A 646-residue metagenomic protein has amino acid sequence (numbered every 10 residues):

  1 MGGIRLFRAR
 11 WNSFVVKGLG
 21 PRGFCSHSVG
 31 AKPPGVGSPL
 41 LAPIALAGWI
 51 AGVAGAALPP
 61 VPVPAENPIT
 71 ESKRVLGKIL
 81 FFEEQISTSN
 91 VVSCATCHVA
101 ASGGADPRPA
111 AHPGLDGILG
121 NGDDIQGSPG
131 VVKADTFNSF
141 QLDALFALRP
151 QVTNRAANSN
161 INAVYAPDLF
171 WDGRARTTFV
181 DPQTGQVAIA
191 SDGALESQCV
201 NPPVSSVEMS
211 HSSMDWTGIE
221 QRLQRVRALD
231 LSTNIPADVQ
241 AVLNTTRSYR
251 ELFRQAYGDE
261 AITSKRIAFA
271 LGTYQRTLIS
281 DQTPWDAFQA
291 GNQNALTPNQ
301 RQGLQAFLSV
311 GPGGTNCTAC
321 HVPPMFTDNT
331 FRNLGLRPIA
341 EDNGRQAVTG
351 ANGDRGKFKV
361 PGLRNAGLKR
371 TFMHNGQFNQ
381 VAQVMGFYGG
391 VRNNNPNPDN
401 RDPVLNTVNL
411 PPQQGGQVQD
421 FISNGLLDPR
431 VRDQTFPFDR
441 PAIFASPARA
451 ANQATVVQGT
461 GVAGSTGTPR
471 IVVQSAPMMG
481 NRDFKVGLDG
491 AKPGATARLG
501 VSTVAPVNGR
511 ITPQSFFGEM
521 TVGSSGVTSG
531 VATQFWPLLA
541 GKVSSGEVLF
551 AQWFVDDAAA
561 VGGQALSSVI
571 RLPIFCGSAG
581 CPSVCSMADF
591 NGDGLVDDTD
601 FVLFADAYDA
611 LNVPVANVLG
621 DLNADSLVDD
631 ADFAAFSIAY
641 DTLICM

Functional and structural regions predicted by a protein language model:
I4, S13-V15, G20, G35 (+9 more regions): Post-cleavage N-terminal segment of exported redox proteins
A56-A188, Q282-P398, V431-A451: Short glycine/threonine-rich turn/loop motifs
G77, C94-C97, G173, L271 (+10 more regions): Residue-level detector of buried hydrophobic side-chain packing in well-ordered secondary-structure elements
A100-G104, P324-M325, G425-L426, A491-P493 (+4 more regions): Acidic glycine-/aspartate-rich tracts in secreted/extracellular proteins
S128, L145-T245, E251-R276, H374-Q377 (+1 more regions): Periplasmic c-type cytochrome electron-transfer domains
A241, Y249, L363-D439, I443 (+2 more regions): Extracellular low-complexity, Gly/Ser/Thr-rich intrinsically disordered linkers and protease-sensitive activation/hinge
A448-C581: Residue-level hotspots within well-ordered secondary structure
C576-M646: Cellulosome-associated attachment modules in secreted, modular CAZymes
